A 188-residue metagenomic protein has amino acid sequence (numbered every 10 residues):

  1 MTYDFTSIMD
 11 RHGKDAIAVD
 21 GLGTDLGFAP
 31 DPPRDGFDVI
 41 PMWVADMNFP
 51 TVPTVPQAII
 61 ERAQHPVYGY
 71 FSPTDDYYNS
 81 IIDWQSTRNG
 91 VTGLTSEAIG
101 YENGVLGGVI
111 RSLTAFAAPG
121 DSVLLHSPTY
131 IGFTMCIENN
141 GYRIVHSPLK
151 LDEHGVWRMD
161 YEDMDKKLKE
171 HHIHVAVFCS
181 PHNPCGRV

Functional and structural regions predicted by a protein language model:
T2-G104, R111: N-terminal small-domain helix-loop-helix segment of the aminotransferase-like
Y68-V188: Conserved core of the PLP fold type I
